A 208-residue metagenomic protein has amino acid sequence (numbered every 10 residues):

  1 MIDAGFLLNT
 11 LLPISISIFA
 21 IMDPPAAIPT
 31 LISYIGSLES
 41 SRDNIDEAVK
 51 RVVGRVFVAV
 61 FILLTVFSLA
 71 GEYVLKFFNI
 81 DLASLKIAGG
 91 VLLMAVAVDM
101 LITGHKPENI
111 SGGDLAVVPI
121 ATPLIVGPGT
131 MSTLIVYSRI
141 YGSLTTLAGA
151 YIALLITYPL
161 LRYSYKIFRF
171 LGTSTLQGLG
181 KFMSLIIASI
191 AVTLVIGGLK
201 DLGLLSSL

Functional and structural regions predicted by a protein language model:
M1-I21, T103-P119: Small-residue-enriched transmembrane helix starts and helix-helix packing motifs in multi-pass inner-membrane proteins
I2-I16, K76-K86, R139-G149, L204-L208: Interfacial loop-to-helix junctions that mark the boundaries of transmembrane helices in multi-pass membrane
T10-L63: Juxtamembrane transmembrane-helix termini in multi-pass membrane transport proteins
I16-F19, I28-S33, G104, V118-P123 (+1 more regions): Generic transmembrane alpha-helix signature in multi-pass membrane proteins, especially transporters/channels
E47-K50, G54-A97: Membrane helix-loop-helix hairpins that form the core translocation module of multi-pass transporters
T65-L69, I125-Y137, I187-L204: Hydrophobic alpha-helical transmembrane segments in multi-pass integral membrane proteins
N79-I80, P159-L179: Membrane interface segments of multi-pass transport proteins and intramembrane proteases
G90-S111, A191-L202: Transmembrane helix exit motif
